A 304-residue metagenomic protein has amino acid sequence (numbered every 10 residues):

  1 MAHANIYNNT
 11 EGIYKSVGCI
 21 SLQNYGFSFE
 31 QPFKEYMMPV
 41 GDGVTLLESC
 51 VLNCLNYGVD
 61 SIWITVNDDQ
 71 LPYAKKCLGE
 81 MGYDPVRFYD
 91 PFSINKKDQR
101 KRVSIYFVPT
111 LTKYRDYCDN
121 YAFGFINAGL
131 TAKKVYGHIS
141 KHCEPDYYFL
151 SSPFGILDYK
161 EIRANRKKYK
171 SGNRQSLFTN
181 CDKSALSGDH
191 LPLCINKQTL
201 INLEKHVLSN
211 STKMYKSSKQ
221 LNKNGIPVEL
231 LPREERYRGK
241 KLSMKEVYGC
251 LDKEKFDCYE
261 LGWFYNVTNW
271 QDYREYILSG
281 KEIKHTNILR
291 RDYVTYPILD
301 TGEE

Functional and structural regions predicted by a protein language model:
A2-I94, Y296-E304: N-terminal glycine-rich phosphate-binding loop and ensuing alpha1 helix
G18, M37, I105-V108, Q175-L177 (+2 more regions): Conserved beta-strand scaffold positions in the cores of enzyme catalytic domains, especially in NTP/NDP-utilizing
E35-P39, K113-N120, Y265: Pocket-edge positions in alpha/beta enzyme catalytic cores
L52, N56, L130, K134 (+1 more regions): Short, well-ordered alpha-helices that flank and scaffold nucleotide-derived cofactor binding pockets
D84, P91-N210: Conserved beta-loop-beta/alpha segment of the NTase-like Rossmann-fold superfamily that binds/positions NTPs
G137-S140, L157, E161-S171, D182-E304: Catalytic-core segments of class I nucleotidyltransferases/pyrophosphorylases that form NMP-activated intermediates
